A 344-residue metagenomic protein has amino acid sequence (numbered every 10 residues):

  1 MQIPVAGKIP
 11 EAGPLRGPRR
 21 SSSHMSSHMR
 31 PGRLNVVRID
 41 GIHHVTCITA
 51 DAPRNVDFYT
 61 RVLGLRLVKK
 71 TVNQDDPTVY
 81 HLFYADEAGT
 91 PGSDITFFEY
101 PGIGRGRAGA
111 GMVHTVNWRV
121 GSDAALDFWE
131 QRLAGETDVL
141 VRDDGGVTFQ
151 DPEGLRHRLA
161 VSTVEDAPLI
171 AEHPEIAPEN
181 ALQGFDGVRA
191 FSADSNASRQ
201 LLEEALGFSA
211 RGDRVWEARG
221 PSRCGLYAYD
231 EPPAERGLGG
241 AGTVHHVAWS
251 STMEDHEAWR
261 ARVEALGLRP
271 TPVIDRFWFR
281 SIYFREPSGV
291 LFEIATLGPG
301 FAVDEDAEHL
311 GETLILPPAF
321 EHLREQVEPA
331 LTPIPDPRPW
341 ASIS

Functional and structural regions predicted by a protein language model:
P4, I9-A12, G17-R20, H24-V36 (+4 more regions): Vicinal oxygen chelate
G32, V36-I39, T46, Y80: Conserved N-terminal glycine/acidic-rich loop preference
G32-L34, G102-G106, P174-A177, E231-G237: Short beta-strand/turn micro-motifs at beta-sheet edges
G41-A50, P101-E130, G145-Q150, Q183-A193 (+2 more regions): Vicinal oxygen chelate
I48-P91, Q131, V141-D151, A190-D230 (+3 more regions): Core segments of cupin and vicinal oxygen chelate
K69-Q74, Y84-W118: Conserved donor-binding loop and adjoining core beta-sheet/short helix segment in diverse acyl/aminoacyl transferases
W216-I274: A compositional/structural signature marking long, glycine- and acidic/polar-rich segments with frequent tryptophans
